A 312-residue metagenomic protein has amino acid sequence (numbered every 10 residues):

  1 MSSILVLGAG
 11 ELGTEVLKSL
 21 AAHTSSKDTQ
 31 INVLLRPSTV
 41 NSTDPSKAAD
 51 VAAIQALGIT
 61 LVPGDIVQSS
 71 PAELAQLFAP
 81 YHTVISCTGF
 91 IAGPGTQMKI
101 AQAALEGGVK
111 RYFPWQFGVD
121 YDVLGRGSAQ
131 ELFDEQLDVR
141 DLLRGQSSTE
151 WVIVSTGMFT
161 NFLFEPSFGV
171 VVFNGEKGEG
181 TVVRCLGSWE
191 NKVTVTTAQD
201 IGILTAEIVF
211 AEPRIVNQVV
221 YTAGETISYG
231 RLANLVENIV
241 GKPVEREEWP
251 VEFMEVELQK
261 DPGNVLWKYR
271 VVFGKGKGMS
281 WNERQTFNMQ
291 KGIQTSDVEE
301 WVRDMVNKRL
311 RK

Functional and structural regions predicted by a protein language model:
S2-A49, Q68-P71, G107, V119-P243 (+3 more regions): Oxidoreductase cofactor-interface core, primarily capturing Rossmann-like NAD(P)-dependent enzymes
S3, H82-T83, R111: Structural motif
V40-G107, D122-L124: NAD(P)H-binding glycine-rich loop region in Rossmannoid oxidoreductase-like domains and their noncatalytic homologs
A75, A198-A206, T295-R303: Short, amphipathic alpha-helical "lid/cap" segments that border enzyme active or binding sites
K110-Q116: Short beta-strand elements of ligand-binding domains
V251-K312: A hydrophobic C-terminal alpha-helical subdomain
